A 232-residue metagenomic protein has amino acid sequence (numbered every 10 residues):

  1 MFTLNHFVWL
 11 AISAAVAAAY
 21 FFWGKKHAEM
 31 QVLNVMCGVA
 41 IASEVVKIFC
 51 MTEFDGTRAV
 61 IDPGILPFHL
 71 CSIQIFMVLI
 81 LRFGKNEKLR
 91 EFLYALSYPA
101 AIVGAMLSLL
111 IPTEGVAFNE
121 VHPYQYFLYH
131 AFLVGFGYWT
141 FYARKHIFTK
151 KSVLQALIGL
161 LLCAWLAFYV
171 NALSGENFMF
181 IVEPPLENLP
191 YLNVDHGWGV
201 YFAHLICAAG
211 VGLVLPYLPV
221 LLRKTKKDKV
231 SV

Functional and structural regions predicted by a protein language model:
M1-I12, Q155-L161, A172-L213: Membrane-interface transmembrane-helix boundary segments in multi-pass integral membrane proteins
F7-A15, P67-M77, S97, F127-G135: Membrane-embedded alpha-helical segments of multi-pass membrane proteins, especially the transmembrane helices
V16-F21, M77-L79, F132-K151: Alpha-helical transmembrane segments in multipass membrane proteins, preferentially the mid-helix core
Y20-F21, C71-A101, L109-E114, Y138: Internal transmembrane alpha-helix with an interfacial aromatic "cap," most often the third helix
F22-N34, F83-L93, A143-L154: Membrane-interface helix-boundary motifs at transmembrane edges
G38-T52: A generic, lipid-embedded transmembrane alpha helix
I48-T57, L109-F118: Juxtamembrane "helix-exit" motif on the non-cytosolic side of transmembrane helices
T57-L70, F118-L128: Non-cytosolic membrane-interface motifs at loop->transmembrane helix junctions
